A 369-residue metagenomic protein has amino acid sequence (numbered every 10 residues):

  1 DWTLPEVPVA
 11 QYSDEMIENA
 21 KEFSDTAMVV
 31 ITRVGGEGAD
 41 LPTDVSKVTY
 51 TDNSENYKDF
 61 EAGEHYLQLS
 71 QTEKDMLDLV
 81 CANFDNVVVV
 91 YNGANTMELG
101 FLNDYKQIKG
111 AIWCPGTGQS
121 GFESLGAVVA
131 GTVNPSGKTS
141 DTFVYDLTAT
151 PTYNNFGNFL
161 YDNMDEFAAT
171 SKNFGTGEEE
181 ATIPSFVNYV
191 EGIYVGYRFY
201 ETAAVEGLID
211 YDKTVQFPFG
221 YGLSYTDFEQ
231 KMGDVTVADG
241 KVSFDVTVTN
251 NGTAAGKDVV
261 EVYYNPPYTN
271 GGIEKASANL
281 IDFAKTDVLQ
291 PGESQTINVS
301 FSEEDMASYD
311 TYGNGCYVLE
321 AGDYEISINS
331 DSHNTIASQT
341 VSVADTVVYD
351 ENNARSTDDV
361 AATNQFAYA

Functional and structural regions predicted by a protein language model:
D1-A369: C-terminal non-catalytic regions of proteins with extracellular/luminal or membrane-system context
